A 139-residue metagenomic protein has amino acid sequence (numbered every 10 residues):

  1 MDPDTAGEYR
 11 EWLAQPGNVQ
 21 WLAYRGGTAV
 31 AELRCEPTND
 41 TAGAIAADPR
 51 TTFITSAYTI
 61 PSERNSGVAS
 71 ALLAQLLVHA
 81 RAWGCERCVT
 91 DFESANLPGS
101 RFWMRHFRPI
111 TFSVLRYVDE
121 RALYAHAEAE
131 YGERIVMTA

Functional and structural regions predicted by a protein language model:
M1-D4, E8, A127-A139: Short amphipathic alpha-helix that is part of the acyltransferase structural core
D2-Q20, R34, D40-A42: Active-site rim helix/loop that mediates acceptor-substrate recognition in acyltransferases
L22, T28-P37, F53, Y58: Conserved beta-strand in the GNAT
A44-P61, L115: Conserved acetyl-CoA binding element of GNAT-fold acetyltransferases
T59, N65-V78, A82, R105: Conserved acetyl-CoA-binding loop-helix of GNAT-fold acetyltransferases
S70, A82, S94-F112: Conserved active-site alpha-helix within GNAT-family acetyltransferase domains
A80-F92: Conserved GNAT acetyl-CoA-binding A-motif
